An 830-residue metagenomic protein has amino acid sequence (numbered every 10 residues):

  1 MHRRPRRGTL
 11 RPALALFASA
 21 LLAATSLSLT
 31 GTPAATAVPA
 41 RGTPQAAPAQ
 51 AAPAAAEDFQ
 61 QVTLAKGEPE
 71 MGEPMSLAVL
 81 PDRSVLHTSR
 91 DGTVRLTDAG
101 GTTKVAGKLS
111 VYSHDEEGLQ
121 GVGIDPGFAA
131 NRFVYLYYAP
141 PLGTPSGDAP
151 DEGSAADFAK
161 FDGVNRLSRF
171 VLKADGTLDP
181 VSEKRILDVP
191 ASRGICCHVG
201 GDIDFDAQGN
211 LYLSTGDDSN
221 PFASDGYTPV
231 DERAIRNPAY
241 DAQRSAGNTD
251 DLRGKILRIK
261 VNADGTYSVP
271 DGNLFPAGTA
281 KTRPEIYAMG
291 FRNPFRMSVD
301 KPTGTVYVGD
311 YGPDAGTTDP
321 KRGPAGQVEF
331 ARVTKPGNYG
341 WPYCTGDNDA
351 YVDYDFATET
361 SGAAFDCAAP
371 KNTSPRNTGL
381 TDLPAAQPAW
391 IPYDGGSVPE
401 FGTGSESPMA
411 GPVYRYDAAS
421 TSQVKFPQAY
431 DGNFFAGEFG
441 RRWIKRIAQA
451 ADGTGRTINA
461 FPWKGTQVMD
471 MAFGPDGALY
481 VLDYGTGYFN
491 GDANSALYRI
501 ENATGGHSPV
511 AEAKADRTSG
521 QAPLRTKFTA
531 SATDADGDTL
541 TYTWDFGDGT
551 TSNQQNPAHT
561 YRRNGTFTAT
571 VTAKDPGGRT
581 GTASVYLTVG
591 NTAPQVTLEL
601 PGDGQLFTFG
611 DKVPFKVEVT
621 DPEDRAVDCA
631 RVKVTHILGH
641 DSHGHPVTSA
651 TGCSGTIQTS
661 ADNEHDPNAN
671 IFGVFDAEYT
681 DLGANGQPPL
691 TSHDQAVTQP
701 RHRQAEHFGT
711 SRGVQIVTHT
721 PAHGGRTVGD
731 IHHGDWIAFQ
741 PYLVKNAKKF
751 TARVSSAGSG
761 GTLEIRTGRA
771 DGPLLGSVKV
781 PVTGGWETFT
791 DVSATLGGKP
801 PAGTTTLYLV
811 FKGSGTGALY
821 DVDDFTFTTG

Functional and structural regions predicted by a protein language model:
M1-T43: Secretory targeting and sorting signals
A52-P69, P180-E183: A short helix->beta-strand "capping" segment at the edge of beta-propeller domains
L64-E70, G107-H114, L187-V189, R193-G194 (+2 more regions): Surface loop/turn motifs at the tips and blade-to-blade linkers of beta-strand repeat domains
V79-D82, P126-A130, F205-Q208, K301-T303 (+3 more regions): Residue-level detector of Asp-centered blade-edge/turn motifs that repeat once per structural unit in beta-propeller
D91, E117-L119, P141, P150-D151 (+6 more regions): Beta-propeller domain segments
A149-D204: Asp-box/WD-like beta-propeller blade repeats and closely related beta-sheet repeat scaffolds
S519-T526, N556-T560, T568-T572, G577-R579 (+3 more regions): Extracytoplasmic
D536-Y542, V627-V632: Solvent-exposed loop segments of extracellular immunoglobulin-like
